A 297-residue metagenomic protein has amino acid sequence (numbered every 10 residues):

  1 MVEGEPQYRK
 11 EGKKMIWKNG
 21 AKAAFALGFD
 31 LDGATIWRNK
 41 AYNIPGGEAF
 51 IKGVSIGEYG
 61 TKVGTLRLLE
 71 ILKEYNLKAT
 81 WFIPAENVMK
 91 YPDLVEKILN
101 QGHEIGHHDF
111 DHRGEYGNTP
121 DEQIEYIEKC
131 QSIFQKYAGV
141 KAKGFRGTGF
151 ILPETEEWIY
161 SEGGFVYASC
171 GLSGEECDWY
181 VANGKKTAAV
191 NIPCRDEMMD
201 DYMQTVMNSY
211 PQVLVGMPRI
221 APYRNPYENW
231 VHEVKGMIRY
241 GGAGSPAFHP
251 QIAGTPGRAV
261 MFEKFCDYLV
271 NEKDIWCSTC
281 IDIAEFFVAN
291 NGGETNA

Functional and structural regions predicted by a protein language model:
V2-G144, T148-I192, D196-E197, P226-P246 (+1 more regions): Catalytic alpha-helical scaffold of carbohydrate-active enzymes acting on polysaccharides/glycoconjugates
M199-K235, R239: Aromatic-anchored helix/helix-loop segment that forms the rim or "lid" of small-molecule/cofactor binding pockets
H249: Conserved strand-to-loop "acid loop" that flanks and positions the catalytic carboxylate
